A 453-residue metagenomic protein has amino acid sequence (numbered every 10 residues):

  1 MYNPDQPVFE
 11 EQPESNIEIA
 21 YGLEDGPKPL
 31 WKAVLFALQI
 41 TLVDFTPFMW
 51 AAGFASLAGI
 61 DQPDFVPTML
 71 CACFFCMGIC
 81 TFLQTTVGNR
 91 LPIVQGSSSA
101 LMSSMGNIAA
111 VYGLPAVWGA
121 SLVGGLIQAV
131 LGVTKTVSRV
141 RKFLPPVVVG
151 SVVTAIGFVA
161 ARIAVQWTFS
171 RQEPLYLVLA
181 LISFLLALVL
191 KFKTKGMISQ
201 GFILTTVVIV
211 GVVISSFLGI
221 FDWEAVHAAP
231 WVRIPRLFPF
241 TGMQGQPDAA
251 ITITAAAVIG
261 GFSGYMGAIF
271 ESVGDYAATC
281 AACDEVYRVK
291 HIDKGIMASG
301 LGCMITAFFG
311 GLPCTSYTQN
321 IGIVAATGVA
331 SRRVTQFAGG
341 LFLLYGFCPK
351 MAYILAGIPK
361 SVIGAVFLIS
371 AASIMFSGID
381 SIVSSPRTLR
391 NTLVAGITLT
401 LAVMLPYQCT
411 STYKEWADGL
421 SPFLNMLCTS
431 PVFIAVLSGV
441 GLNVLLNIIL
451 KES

Functional and structural regions predicted by a protein language model:
M1-L35, W223-P247, A281, G441 (+1 more regions): Intrinsically disordered, low-complexity non-transmembrane regions of multi-pass membrane transporters
Y2-P92, A100-A110: N-terminal signal-anchor module of multipass membrane proteins
V8-F9, P13-S15, T46-A55, S183-L190 (+6 more regions): Juxtamembrane interface elements at the cytosolic ends of transmembrane helices in multi-pass membrane proteins
W31-P47, Y176-S183, G201-I203, L218 (+2 more regions): Hydrophobic, membrane-embedded alpha-helices of multi-pass small-molecule transporters
S56-L83, V87, A256-R332: Membrane-embedded helical hairpins/re-entrant loop segments and their flanking transmembrane helices within multi-pass
N89-L101, K142-V149, Q200-I203, G311-N320 (+2 more regions): Short, non-helical or kinked segments that cap or interrupt transmembrane helices
M105-A110, N320-T335, L341-Y345: Interfacial segments of multi-pass membrane proteins
A110-D222, G339, L343-S453: Membrane-embedded alpha-helical modules
